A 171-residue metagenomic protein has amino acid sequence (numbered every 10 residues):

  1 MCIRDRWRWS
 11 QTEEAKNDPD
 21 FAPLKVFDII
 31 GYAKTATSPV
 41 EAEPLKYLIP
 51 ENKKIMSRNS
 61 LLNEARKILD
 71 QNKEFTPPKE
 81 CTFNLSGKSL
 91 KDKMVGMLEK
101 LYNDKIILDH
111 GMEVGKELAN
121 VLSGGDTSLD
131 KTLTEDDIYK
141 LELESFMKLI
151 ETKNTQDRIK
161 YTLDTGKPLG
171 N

Functional and structural regions predicted by a protein language model:
M1-I3: Short, small-residue-biased leader/transition segments that mark boundaries at the very start of proteins
R6-W7: Mobile "lid/hinge" segments at catalytic clefts and subdomain interfaces of large enzymes
S10-K34, S38, P44, P50 (+1 more regions): Intrinsically disordered, low-complexity segments enriched in small/flexible residues
